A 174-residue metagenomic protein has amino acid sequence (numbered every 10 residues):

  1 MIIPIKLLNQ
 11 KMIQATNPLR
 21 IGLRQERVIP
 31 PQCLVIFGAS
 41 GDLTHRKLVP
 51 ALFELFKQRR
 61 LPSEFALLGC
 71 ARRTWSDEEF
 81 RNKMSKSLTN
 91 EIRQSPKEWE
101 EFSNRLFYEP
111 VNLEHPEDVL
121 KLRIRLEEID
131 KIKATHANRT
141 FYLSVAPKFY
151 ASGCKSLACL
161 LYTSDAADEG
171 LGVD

Functional and structural regions predicted by a protein language model:
I2-E79, I124: N-terminal low-complexity, Ser/Thr- and acidic-residue-enriched intrinsically disordered segments
K11, T44-L48, F80-K86, E114-L122 (+1 more regions): Phosphate/oxyanion-binding active-site loops and adjacent basic polyanion-contact surfaces
C33, N138-T140: Structural motif
L61-F107: Glycine-rich phosphate-binding loop and adjoining beta1-alpha1-beta2 segment of Rossmann-like nucleotide-binding folds
E91-H136: A structured beta-alpha segment of the ubiquitous adenosine-cofactor-binding alpha/beta core
H136-N138, Y150-L161: Rossmann-fold NAD(P) dinucleotide-binding segment
Y162-A167: Conserved small/polar residues in nucleotide/adenosyl-binding loops
